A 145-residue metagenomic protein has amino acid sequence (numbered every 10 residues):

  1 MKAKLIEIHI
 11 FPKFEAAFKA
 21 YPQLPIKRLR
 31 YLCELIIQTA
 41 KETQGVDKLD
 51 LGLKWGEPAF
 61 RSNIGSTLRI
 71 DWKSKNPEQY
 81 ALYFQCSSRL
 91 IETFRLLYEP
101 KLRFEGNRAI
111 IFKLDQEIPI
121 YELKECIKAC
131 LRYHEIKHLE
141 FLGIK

Functional and structural regions predicted by a protein language model:
M1-K145: Charge-dense, helix-prone N-terminal extensions
